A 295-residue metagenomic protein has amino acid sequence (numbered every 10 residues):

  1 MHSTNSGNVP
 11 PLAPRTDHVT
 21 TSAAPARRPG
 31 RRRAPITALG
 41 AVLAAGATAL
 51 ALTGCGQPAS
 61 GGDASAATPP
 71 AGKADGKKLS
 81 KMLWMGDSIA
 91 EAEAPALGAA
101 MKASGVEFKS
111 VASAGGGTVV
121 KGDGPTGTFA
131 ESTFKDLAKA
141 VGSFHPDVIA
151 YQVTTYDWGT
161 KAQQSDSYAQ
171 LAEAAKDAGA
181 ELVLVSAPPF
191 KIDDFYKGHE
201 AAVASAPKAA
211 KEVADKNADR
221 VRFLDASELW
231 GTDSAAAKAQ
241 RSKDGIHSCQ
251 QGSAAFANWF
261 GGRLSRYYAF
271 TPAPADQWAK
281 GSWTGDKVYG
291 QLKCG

Functional and structural regions predicted by a protein language model:
T21-A44: N-terminal export and membrane-targeting signals
L50-G54: C-terminal motif of bacterial Sec signal peptides marking the signal peptidase cleavage site
G56-P58: Bacterial signal peptide processing site
A64-M82: Post-signal peptide N-terminal segment of mature Sec-exported envelope proteins
K78-M85, I89-S167: Conserved SGNH/GDSL esterase-like catalytic core that processes O-acyl groups on lipids and polysaccharides
E91, P95, A99-K102, K135 (+7 more regions): Solvent-exposed, polar/charged alpha-helical surfaces in well-ordered, non-transmembrane soluble domains, broadly
Q152-Y156, A174-A204: Active-site segments of SGNH/GDSL-like serine hydrolases that catalyze O-acetyl group transfer/hydrolysis on lipids
F190-G295: Catalytic His-Asp segment of secreted/periplasmic serine-dependent ester chemistry enzymes
